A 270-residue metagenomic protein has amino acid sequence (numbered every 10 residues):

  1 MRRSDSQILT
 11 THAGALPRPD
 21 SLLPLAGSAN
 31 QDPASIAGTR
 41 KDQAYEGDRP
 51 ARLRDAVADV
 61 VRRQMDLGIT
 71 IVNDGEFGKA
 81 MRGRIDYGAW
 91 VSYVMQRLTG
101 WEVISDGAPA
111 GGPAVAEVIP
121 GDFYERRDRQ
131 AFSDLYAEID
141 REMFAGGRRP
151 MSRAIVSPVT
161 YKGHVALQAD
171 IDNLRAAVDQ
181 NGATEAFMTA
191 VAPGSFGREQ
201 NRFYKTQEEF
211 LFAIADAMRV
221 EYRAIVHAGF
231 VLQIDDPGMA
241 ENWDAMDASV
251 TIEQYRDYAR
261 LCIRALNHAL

Functional and structural regions predicted by a protein language model:
M1-L270: Domain-level signal for soluble alpha/beta catalytic cores
